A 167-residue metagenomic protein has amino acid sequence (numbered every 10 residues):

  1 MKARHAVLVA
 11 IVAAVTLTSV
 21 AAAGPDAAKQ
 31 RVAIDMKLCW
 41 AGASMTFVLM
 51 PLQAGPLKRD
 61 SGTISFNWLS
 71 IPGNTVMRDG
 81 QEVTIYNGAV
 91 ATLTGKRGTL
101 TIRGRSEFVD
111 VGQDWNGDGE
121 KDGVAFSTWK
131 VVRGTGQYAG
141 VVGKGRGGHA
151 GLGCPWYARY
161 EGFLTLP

Functional and structural regions predicted by a protein language model:
M1-I11: N-terminal export and membrane-targeting signals
A6-V7, L17-R31: C-terminal region of N-terminal signal peptides and the immediate post-cleavage residues of exported proteins
G24-P167: Beta-strand-enriched cores of mature, soluble protein domains
